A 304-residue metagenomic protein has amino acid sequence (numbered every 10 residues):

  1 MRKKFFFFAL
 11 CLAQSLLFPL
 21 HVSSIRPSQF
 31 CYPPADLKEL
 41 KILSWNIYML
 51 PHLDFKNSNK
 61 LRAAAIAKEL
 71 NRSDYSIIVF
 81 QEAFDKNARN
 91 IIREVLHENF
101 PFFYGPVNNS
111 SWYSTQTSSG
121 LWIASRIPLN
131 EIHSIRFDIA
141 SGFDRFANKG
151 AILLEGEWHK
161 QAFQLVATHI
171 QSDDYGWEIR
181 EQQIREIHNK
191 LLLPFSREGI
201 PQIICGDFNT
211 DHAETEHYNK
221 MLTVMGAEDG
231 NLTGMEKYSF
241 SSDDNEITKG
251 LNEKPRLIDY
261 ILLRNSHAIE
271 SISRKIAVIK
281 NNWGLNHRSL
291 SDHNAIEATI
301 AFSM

Functional and structural regions predicted by a protein language model:
R2-V95, S110-S118, T299-M304: N-terminal, active-site-proximal structural segment of metallo-dependent hydrolase catalytic domains
F18-Y32, L192-Q202, T210-M304: Metal-dependent phosphoester-hydrolase catalytic domains
I25-P34, N59, I77, Q81-I170 (+1 more regions): Structured beta-strand-rich core segments of catalytic domains in phosphoester-bond hydrolases
K38-K41, T117-G120, N148-I152, Q161 (+2 more regions): Residues that flank catalytic or metal-binding motifs in active/ligand-binding sites
L40-I47, I66-I92, A124, L154 (+4 more regions): Active-site beta-strand/loop signature of hydrolases that rely on acidic residues for catalysis
I47-L50, D85-K86, S110, I127-N130 (+5 more regions): Short, solvent-exposed loop/turn segments at secondary-structure junctions
F55, E98, T115, W177-E178 (+1 more regions): Short, well-ordered secondary-structure micro-motifs
N57-S58, A64, G176-L192: Alpha-helical scaffold elements lining the catalytic groove of polysaccharide deacetylases
